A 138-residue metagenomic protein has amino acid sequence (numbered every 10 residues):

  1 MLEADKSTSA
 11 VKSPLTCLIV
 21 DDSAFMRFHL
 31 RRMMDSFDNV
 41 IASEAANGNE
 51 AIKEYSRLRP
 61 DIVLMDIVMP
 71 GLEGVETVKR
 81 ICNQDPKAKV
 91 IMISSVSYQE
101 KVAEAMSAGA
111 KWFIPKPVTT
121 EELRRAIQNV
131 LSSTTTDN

Functional and structural regions predicted by a protein language model:
A24-S43: Two-component/phosphorelay signaling modules centered on CheY-like receiver
N47-E50, E73-E76: Acidic catalytic/metal-coordinating carboxylates
L58-L64: Active-site beta3 strand of CheY-like receiver
M69: Receiver (REC) domain active-site loop signature in two-component systems and cognate sites in sensor histidine kinases
V96-S97: Short, conserved "switch-loop" micro-motifs in signal-transduction and mechanochemical regulators
E100, V118-I127: C-terminal output helix
